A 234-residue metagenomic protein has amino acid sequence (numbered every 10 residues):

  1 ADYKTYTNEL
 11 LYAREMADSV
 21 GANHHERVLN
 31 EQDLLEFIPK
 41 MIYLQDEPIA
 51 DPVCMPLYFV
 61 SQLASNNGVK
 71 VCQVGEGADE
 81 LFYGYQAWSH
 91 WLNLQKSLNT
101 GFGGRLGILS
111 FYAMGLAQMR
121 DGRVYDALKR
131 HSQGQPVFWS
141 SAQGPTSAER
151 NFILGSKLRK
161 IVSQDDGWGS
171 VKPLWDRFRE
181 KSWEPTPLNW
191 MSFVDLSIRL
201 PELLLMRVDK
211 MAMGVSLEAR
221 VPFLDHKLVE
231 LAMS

Functional and structural regions predicted by a protein language model:
A1-G169, P187, K210-S234: ATP-dependent adenylate-handling active sites, centered on carboxylate activation for C-N bond formation
W168-R179: A short, charged helix-loop
F178-K181, P187-L188: Acidic, Mg2+-coordinating catalytic module of metal-dependent nucleases/exonucleases that use a two-metal-ion mechanism
L196-K210: Short Ser/Thr-interspersed hydrophobic loop/turn segments at strand-loop and sheet-helix junctions that line or gate
